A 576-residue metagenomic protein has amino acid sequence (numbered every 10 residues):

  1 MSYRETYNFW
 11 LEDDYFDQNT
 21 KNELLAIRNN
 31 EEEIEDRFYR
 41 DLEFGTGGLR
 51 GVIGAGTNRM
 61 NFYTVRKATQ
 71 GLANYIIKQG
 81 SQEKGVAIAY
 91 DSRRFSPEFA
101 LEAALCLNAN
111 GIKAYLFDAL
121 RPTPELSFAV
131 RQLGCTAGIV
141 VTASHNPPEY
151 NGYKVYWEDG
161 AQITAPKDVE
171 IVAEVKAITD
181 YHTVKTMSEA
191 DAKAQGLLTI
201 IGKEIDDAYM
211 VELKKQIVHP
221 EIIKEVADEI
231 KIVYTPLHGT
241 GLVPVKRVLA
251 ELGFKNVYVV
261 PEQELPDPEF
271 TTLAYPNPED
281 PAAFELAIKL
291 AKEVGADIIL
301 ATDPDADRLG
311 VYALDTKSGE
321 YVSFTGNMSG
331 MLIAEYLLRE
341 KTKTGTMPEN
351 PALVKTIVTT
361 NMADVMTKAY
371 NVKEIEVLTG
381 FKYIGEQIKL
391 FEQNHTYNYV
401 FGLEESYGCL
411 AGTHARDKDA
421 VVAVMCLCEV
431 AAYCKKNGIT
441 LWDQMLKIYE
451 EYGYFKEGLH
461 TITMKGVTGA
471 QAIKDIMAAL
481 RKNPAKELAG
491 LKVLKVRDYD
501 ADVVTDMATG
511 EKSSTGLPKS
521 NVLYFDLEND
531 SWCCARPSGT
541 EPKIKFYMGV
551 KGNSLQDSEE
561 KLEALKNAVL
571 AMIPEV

Functional and structural regions predicted by a protein language model:
E5-A103, A192-E229, T240: An N-terminal, well-structured beta->alpha segment
L11, E33-F38, L42, N151-E285 (+1 more regions): Gly/Ser/Thr-enriched, mixed-charge loops and adjacent short helices that form phosphate/oxyanion-binding elements
F38-N58, A143-N146, I232, P236-V248 (+4 more regions): Conserved phosphate/anionic-ligand binding catalytic regions in large, soluble enzymes, centered on
A87-Y150, K255-G310: N-terminal small/polar loop signature for handling phosphorylated ligands or for N-terminal nucleophile
F99-L107, Y150-W157, D307-N327, A363-M366: Short Gly/Thr/Asp-enriched flexible loops that form oxyanion-binding sites at enzyme active sites
Y156-T186, N327-P351, K355-D364, A420 (+1 more regions): Glycine-rich phosphate-binding loop plus the immediately following alpha-helix
K292, A296-I298, E320-V322, E340-R536 (+3 more regions): Phosphate-binding and adjacent anionic-ligand microenvironments
